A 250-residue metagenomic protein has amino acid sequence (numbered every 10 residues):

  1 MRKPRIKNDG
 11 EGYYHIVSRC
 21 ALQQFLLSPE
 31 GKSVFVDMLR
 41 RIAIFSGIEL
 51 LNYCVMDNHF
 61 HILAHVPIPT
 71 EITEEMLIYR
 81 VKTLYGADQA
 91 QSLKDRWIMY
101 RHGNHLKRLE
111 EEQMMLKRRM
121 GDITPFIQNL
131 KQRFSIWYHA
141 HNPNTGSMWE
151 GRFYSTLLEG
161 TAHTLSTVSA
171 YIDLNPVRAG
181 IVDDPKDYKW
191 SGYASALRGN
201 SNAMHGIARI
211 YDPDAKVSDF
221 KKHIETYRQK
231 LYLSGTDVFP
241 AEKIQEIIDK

Functional and structural regions predicted by a protein language model:
M1-D57, H65-K250: Short Pro-Cys-Gly-centered "Cys-loop" motif that presents a nucleophilic cysteine in a tight turn
